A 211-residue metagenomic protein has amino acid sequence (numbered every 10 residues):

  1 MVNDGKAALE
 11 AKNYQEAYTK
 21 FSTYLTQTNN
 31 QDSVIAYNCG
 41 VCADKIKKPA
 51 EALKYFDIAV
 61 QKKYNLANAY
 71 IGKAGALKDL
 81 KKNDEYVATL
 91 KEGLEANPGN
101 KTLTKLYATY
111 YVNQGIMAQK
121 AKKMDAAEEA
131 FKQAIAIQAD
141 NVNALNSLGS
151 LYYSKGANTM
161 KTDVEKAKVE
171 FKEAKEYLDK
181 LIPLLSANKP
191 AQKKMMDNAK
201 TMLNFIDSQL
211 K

Functional and structural regions predicted by a protein language model:
M1-A11, Y153-Y177: Short coil/linker segments at helix-helix boundaries
L25-T26, D57-Q61, E92-E95, E129-A136 (+3 more regions): Conserved structural position within tetratricopeptide repeats
Q31-D32, L66, N100, Y107 (+3 more regions): Residue-level recognition of tetratricopeptide repeat
